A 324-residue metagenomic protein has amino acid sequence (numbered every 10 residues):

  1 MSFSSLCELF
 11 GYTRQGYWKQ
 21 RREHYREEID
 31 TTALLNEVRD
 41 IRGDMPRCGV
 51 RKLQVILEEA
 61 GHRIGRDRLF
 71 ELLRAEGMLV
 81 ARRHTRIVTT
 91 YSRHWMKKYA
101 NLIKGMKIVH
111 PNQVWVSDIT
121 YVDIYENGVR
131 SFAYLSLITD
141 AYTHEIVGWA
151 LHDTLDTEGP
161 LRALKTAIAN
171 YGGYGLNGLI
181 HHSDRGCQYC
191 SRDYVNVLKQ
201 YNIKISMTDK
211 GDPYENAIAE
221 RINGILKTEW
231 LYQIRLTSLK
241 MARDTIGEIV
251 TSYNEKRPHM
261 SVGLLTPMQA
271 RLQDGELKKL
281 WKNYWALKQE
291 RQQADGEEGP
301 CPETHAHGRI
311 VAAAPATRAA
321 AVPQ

Functional and structural regions predicted by a protein language model:
S4-H24, P46, T245-G263: K/E-rich alpha-helical interaction surfaces of small helical-bundle regulatory domains
L6-F10, Y17, V38, L53 (+15 more regions): Mobile genetic element proteins and their domesticated derivatives, centered on retroelements and DNA transposons
R14-P111, D212, M268-L277: Basic, flexible linker segments flanking DNA-binding modules in nucleic acid-interacting mobile-element proteins
R63-L137, L161-T166, N170-Y171, L176-G178 (+1 more regions): Mobile-element integrase/transposase regions, centering on the N-terminal DNA-binding/Zn-coordinating module
T89-S92, S183-R185, S191-V195, I205-K227 (+2 more regions): RNase H-like two-metal-ion nuclease catalytic core shared by retroviral integrases and related mobile-element nucleases
D140, L151-E158: A short acidic/small-residue loop/turn micro-motif
K199-I203, I225-Q324: C-terminal domain-tail junction helix/linker
